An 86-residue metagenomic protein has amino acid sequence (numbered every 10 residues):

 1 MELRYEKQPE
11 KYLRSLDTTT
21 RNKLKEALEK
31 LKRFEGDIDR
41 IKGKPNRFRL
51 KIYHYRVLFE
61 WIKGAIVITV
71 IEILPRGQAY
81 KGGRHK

Functional and structural regions predicted by a protein language model:
M1-N22, A27: Arg/Lys-rich, positively charged N-terminal/basic patches that mediate binding to nucleic acids
E2-R4, N22, I52, E60-K86: Enriched for short, Lys/Arg-rich terminal
Y12, R47-R49, L58: Short aromatic/hydrophobic contact patches that present stacked aromatics for nucleic-acid/ligand binding
S15, D39-K42, L50, W61-I62 (+1 more regions): Short histidine-centered beta-strand/loop micro-motifs that create catalytic or ligand/metal-coordination sites
E26-K51: A short, surface-exposed loop/turn module that caps and links secondary-structure elements
